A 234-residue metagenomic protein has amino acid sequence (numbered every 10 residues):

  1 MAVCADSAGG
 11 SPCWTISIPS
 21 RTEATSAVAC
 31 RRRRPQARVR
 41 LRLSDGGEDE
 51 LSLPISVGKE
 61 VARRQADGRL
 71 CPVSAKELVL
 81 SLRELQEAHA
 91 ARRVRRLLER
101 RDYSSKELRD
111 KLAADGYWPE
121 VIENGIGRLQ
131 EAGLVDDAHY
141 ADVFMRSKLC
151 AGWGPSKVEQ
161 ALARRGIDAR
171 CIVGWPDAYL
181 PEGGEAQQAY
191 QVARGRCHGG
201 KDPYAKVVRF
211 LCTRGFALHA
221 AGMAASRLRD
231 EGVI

Functional and structural regions predicted by a protein language model:
A2-I234: An alpha-helical, amphipathic repeat domain used for nucleic-acid recognition, typified by the mTERF helical solenoid
